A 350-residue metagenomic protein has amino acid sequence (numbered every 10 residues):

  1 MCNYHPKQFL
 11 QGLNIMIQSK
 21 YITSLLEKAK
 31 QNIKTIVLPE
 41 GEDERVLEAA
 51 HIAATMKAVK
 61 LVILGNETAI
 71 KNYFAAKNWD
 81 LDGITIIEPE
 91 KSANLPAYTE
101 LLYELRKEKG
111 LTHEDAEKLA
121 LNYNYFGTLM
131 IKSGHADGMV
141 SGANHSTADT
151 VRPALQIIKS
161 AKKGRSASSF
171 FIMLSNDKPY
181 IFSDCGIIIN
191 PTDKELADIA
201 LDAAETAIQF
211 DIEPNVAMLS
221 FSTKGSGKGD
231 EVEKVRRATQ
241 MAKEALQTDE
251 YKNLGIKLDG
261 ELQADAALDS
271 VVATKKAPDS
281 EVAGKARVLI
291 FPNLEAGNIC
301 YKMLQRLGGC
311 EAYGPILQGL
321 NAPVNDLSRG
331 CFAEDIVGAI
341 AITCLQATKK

Functional and structural regions predicted by a protein language model:
M1-I15: Short, Lys/Arg-enriched N-terminal segments with co-localized hydrophobic residues within the first ~10-30 amino acids
M16-A283, V288-K350: Anion-binding alpha/beta catalytic cores of soluble intermediary-metabolism enzymes, centered on
